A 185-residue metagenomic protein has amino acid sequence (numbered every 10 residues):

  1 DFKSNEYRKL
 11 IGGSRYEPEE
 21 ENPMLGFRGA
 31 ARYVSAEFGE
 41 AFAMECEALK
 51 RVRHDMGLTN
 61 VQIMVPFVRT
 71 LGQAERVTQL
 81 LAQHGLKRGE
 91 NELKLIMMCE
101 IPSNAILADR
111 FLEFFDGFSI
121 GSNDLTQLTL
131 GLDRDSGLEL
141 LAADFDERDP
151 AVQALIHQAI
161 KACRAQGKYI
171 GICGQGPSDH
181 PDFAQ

Functional and structural regions predicted by a protein language model:
D1-Q185: Conserved alpha/beta-domain cores
